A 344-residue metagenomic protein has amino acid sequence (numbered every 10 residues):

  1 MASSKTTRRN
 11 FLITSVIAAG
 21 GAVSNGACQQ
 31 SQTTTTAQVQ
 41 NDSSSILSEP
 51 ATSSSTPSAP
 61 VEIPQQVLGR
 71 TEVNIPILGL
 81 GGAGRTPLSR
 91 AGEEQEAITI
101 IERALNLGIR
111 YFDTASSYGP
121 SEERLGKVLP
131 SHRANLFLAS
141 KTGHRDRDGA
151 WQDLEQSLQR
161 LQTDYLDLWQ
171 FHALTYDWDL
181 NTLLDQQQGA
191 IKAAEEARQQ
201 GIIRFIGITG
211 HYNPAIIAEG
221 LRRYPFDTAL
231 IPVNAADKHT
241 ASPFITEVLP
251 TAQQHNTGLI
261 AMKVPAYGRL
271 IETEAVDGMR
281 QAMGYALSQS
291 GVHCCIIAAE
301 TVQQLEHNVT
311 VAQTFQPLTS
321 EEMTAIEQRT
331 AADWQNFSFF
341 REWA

Functional and structural regions predicted by a protein language model:
A2-L136: N-terminal binding-site loop/beta-alpha segment at the start of enzyme catalytic domains that lines or forms
L12-A22, G26-Q32, Q40-D42, P243-A344: Structured C-terminal cap/extension of enzyme domains
A83-E94, K141-D148, E272-V276: Active-site mouth loops of central-metabolism enzymes
S89, D148-A235, H239-P243, E247 (+2 more regions): Glycine/proline-rich, positively charged, aromatic-decorated active-site loop/lid region on the catalytic face
R103, R124-H132, Q156, R160 (+8 more regions): Alpha-helical structural signal in soluble globular domains
R110-S116, A139-K141, R204-I208, C294-I296: Short catalytic-loop micro-motif centered on adjacent basic/acidic residues
N135-D146, L168-H172: A short, structured active-site edge motif that brings together acidic residues
N135-L138, P225-V233, F315-E322: Short hydrophobic/aromatic-enriched beta-strand-loop microsegments
